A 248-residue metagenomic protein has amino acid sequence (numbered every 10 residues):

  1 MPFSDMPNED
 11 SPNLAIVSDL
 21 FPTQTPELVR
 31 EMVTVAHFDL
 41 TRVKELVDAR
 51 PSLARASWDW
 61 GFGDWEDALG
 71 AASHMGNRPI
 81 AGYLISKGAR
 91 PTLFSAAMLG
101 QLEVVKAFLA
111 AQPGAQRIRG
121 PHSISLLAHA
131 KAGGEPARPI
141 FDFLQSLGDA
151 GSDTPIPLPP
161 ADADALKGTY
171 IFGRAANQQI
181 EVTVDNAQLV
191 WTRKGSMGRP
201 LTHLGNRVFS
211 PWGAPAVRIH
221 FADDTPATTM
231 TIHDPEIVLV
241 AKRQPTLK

Functional and structural regions predicted by a protein language model:
M1-P2: N-terminal export leaders
D5, Q116, H129-E135, D153: Charge-dense, helix-prone N-terminal extensions
P7-I16, V43-L53, G70-P79, F108: Repeat-mediated protein-protein interaction surfaces in helical alpha-solenoids
N13-Q24, A81-A89, T154-L158: TPR-adjacent "capping" and linker segments in tetratricopeptide-repeat scaffold/adaptor proteins
D19-H37, R55-S73, G88-L99, L109 (+1 more regions): Ankyrin-repeat boundary/"N-cap" motif
F38-D48, G76-I85, Q101-A110, G134-S146: Ankyrin repeat structural motif
P51-S52, K87-R90, P113-G114, G148-D149: Ankyrin-repeat C-terminal turn/loop position
A150-K248: Peripheral terminal and inter-domain segments
